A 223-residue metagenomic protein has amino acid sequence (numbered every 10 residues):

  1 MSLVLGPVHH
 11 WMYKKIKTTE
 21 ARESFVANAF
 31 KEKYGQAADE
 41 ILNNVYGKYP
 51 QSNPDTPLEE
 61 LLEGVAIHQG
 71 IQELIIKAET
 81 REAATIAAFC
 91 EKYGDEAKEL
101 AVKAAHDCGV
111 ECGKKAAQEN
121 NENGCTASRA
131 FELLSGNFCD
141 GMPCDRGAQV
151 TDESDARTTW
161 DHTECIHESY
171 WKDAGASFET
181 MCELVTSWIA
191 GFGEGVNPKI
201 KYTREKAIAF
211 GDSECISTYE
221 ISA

Functional and structural regions predicted by a protein language model:
M1-D155, K172: N-terminal accessory segment detector
K31, T218-A223: Long, positively charged, glycine-interspersed low-complexity recognition regions
D140-M142, W160, E194, A223: Charged/polar interaction segments and conserved charged motifs
V150-R157, A207-G211: Short, ordered beta-strand-loop transition motifs
A156-E205: Short, hydrophobic/π-rich interface segment
Y202-E220: Beta-rich nucleic-acid/ligand-interaction surfaces
